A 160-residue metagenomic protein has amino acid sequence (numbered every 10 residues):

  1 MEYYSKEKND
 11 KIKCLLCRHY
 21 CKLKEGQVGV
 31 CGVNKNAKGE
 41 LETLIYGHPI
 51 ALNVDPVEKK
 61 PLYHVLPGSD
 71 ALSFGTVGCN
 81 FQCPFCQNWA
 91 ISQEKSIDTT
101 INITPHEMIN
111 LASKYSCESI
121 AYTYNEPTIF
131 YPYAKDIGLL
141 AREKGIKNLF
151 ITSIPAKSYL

Functional and structural regions predicted by a protein language model:
M1-L16: Short, Gly/Pro- and small/polar-rich lid/capping loops
E2-Y3, R18-Y20, K59-L62: Short secondary-structure capping/turn segments at boundaries of alpha-helices and beta-strands
Y4, C31, E42: Short clusters of hydrophobic/aromatic residues that line enzyme substrate/ligand-binding pockets
K6-D10, E25, P67: Short, ordered beta-strand-loop transition motifs
I12-V33, V77-W89: Local cysteine-cluster metal-coordination motifs and their immediate loop/turn environment, predominantly Fe-S cluster
N36-L160: Conserved Radical SAM active-site core
